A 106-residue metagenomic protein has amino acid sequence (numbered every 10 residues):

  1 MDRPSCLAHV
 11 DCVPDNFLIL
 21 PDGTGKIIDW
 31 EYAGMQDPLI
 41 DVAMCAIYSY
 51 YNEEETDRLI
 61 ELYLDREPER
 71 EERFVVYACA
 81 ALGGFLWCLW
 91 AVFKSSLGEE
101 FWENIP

Functional and structural regions predicted by a protein language model:
M1-I40: Active-site acidic catalytic loop and adjacent metal/ATP-binding pocket of ATP-dependent phosphoryl transfer enzymes
D2, E31, C45-Y48, Y77: Generic anion/oxyanion-binding catalytic loop in active/binding sites
L39-P68, A81-E99: Active-site activation/catalytic loop segments of kinase-like enzymes and analogous catalytic loops in related
P68-F74: Juxtamembrane loop-transmembrane helix junctions in multi-pass integral membrane proteins, especially the extracellular
F74, A78-L82: Start-of-helix signal in alpha-solenoid helical-repeat scaffolds, especially tetratricopeptide repeats
W102-I105: Short, charged, amphipathic alpha-helical segments
